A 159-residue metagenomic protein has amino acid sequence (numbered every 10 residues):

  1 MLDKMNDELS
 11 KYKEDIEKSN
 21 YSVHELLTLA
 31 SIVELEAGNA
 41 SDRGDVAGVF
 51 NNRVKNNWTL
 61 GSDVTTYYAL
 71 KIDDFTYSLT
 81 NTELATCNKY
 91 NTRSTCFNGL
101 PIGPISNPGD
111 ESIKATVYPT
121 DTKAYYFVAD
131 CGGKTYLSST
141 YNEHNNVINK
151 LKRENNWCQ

Functional and structural regions predicted by a protein language model:
M1-Q159: Bacterial extracytoplasmic/cell-wall-associated proteins, especially those involved in peptidoglycan
